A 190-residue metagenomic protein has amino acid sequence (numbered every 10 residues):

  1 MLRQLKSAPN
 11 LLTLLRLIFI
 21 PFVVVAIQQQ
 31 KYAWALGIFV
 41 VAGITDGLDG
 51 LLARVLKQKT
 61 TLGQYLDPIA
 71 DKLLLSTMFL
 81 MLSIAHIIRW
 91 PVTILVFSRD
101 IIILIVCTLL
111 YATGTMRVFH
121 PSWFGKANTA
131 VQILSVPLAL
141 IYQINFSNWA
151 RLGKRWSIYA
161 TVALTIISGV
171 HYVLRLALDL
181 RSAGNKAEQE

Functional and structural regions predicted by a protein language model:
M1-E190: Alpha-helical transmembrane bundles and membrane-interface segments of multipass inner-membrane proteins
